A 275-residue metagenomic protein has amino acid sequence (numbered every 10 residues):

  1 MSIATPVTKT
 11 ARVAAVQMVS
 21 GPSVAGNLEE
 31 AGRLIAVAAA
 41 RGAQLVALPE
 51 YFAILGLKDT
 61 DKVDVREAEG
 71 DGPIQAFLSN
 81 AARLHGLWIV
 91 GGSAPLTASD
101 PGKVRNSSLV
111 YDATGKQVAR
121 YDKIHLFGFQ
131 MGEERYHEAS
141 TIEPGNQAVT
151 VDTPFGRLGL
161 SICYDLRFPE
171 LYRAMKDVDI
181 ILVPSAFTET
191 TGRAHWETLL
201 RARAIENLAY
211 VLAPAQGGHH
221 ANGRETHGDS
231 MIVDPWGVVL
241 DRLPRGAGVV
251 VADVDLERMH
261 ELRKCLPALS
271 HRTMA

Functional and structural regions predicted by a protein language model:
A4-V13, T150-G159, I180: Beta-strand-turn-beta hairpins that frame and shape the catalytic cleft of phosphate-ester-processing enzymes
Q17-V24: Short polar catalytic/cofactor-binding loops
V24, G32-T114, T188-A209: Cys-nucleophile CN-hydrolase/nitrilase-fold catalytic domain and related Cys-dependent amidase chemistry that acts on
I54, T60, L109, R120-F127 (+2 more regions): Short beta->alpha transition motifs characteristic of CBS
E69-V90, R157, C163-V250: CN hydrolase (nitrilase-like) catalytic-core segments centered on the catalytic cysteine and neighboring Lys/Glu
G91-S93, N106-V110, V149-V151, S230-I232 (+1 more regions): Short beta-strand scaffold segments in enzyme catalytic cores
S99-K176, E189-T198, E261-A268: Active-site catalytic loop in hydrolytic enzyme cores
N222, M259-A275: A conserved C-terminal secondary-structure "cap"
